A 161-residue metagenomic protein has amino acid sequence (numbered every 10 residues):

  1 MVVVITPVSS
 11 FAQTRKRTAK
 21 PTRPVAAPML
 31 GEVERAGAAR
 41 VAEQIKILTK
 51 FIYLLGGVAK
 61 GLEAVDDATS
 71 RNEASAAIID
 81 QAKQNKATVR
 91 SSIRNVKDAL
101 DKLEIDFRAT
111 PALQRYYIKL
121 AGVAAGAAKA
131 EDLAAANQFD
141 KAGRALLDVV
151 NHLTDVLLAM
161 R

Functional and structural regions predicted by a protein language model:
M1-Q13: Sec-dependent N-terminal signal peptides
F11-A42, T49-F51, V58: Compositionally biased, proline/threonine/alanine/serine-rich low-complexity intrinsically disordered stretches
P24-G31, R35-A38, T69, V89 (+2 more regions): N-proximal short alpha-helices
R40-D106: Alpha-helical segments in soluble extracytoplasmic regions
K86-Q138, V149: Long, amphipathic, charge-rich alpha-helical segments that form helical bundles/coiled-coils
A142-G143: Solenoid-repeat scaffolds in large eukaryotic assemblies
V149-R161: Short, charge-rich amphipathic alpha-helical segments embedded in non-transmembrane helical bundles/solenoids
